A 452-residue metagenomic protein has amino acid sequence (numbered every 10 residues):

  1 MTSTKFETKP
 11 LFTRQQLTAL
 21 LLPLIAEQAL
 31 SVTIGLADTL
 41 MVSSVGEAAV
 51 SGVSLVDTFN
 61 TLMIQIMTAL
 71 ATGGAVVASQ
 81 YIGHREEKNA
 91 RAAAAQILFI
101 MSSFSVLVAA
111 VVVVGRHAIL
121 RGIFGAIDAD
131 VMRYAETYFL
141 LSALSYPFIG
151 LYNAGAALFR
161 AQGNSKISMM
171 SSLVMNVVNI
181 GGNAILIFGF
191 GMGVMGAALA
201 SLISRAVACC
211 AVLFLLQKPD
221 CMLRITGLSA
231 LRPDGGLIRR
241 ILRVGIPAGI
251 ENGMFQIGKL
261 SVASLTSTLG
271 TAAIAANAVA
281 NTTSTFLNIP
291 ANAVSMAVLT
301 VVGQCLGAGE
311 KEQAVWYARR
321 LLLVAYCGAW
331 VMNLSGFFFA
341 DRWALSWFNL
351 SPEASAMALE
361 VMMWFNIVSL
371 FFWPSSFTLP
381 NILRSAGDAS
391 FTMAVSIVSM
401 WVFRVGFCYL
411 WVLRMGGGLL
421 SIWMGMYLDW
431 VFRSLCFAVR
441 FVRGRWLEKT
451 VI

Functional and structural regions predicted by a protein language model:
M1-L24, A78-S145, G189-I246, V302-V368 (+1 more regions): Short alpha-helical transmembrane segments in multi-pass integral membrane proteins
T8-L40, S44-V45, T61-G73, V77 (+5 more regions): N-terminal transmembrane alpha-helices
A19-G35, L141, M175, S204-A208 (+3 more regions): Transmembrane helical elements of multi-pass membrane transporters/channels
A29-S51, L120-A129, I185-V194, G253-F286 (+4 more regions): Helix-terminus/linker motif at the lipid-water interface of multi-pass membrane proteins
E47-T58, A135, F139, A198 (+3 more regions): Small-residue hotspots at the loop-to-helix junctions and early N-terminal turns of transmembrane alpha-helices
V50-A110, I149-S168, I274-A340, W373-V395: Small-residue-rich hydrophobic transmembrane alpha-helices
L62-Q65, N179-N183, C209-L213, F286-I289 (+3 more regions): Hydrophobic transmembrane alpha-helices of multi-pass small-molecule transporters
A71, L141-R160, S168-N176, A197-V212 (+5 more regions): Short runs within selected transmembrane alpha-helices of multi-pass transporters and secretion channels
